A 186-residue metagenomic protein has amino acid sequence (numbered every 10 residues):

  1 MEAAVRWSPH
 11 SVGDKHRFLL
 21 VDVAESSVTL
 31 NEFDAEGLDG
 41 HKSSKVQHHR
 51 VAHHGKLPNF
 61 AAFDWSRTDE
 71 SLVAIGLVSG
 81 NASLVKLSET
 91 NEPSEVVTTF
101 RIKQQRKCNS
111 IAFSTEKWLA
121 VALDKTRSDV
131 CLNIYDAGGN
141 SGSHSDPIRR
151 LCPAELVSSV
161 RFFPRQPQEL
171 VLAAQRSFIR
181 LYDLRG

Functional and structural regions predicted by a protein language model:
E2-H10, G55-W65, Q105-F113, A154-F162: Canonical WD40 repeat/beta-propeller blade segments in eukaryotic WD-repeat proteins
G13-H54, G80-S94: Beta-propeller domains
D14-L20, D69-A74, E116-A122, Q166-V171: Structural hallmark of WD40 beta-propellers
E25-V28, S79-S83, K125-N133, S158 (+1 more regions): Short coil/turn segments within WD40 beta-propeller repeats
N31-D34, V85-E89, C131-G138, D183-R185: Structural recognition of the beta-propeller blade-terminating site
V51-G55, T99-Q104, R149-A154: Surface loop/turn motifs at the tips and blade-to-blade linkers of beta-strand repeat domains
V96, S143-R150: Blade-edge beta-strand/turn elements of extracellular beta-propeller and related beta-sheet repeat scaffolds
A154-V160, P164-G186: Beta-propeller domains
